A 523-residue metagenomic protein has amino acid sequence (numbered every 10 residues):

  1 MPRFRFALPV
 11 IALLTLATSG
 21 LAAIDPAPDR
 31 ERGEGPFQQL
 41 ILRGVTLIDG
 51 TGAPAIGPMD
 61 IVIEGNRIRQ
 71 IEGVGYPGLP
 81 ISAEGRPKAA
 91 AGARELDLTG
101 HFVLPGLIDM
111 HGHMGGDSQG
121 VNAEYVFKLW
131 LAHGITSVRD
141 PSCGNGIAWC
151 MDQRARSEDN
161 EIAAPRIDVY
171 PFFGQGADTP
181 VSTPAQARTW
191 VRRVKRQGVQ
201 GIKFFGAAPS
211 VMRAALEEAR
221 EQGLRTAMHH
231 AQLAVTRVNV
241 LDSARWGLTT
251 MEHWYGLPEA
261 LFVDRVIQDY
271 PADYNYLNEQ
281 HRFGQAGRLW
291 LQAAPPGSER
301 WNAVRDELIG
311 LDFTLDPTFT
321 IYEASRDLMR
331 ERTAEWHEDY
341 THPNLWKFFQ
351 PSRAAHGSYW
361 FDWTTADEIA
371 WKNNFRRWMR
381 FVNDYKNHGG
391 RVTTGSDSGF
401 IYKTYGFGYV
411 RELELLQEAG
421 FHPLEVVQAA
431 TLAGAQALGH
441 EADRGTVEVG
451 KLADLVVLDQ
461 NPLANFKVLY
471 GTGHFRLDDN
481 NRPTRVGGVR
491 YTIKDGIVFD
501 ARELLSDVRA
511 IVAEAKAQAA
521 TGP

Functional and structural regions predicted by a protein language model:
A7-S19: Bacterial N-terminal signal peptides
A23-R32, F37, R490-P523: Extracellular/periplasmic ectodomains of large secreted or surface enzymes and adhesion receptors
I24-P36, L47, G52-L104: Histidine-rich, glycine-flanked metal-binding segment
P28, P36, A91, L96-G112 (+4 more regions): Divalent-metal coordination cores built from histidine and acidic residues
V45, I61, N66, G100 (+14 more regions): Divalent metal-coordination and catalytic microenvironments
V45-L47, W360-T364, I369, F375 (+3 more regions): C-terminal helical cap
R193-Q200, L257-A419, V512-P523: Active-site neighborhoods of metal-dependent hydrolases
L452-R509: C-terminal cap of metal-dependent C-N hydrolases
